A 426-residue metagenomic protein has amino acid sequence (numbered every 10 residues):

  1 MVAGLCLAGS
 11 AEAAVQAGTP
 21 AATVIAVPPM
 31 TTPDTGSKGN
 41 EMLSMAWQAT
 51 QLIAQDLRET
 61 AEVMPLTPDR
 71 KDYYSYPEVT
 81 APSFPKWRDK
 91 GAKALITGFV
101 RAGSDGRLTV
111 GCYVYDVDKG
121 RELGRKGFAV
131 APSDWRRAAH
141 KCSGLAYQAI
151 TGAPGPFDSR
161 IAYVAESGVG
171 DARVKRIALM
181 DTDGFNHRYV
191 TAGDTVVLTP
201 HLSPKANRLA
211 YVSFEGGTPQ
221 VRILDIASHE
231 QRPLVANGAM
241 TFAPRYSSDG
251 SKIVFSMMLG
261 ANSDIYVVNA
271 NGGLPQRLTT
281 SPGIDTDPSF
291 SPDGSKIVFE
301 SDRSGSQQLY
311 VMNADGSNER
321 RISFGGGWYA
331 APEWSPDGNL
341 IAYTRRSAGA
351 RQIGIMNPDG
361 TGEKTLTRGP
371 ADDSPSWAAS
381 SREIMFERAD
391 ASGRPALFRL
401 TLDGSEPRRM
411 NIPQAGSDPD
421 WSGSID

Functional and structural regions predicted by a protein language model:
T19-S83, I96-V100: Short beta-strand->alpha-helix linker/helix-N-cap micro-motif that forms a surface specificity/interaction loop
E78-L145: Amphipathic beta-strand/beta-sheet edge segments enriched in Tyr/Trp
D118, D181-F185, D225-H229, N269-G273 (+3 more regions): Short loop/turn segments that connect beta-strands within beta-propeller blades
P154, E166-R176, A192-T195, V212-V221 (+11 more regions): A flexible loop/linker signature enriched in serine peptidases of the S9 family
G155-F157, P204-K205, S248-D249, P292-D293 (+3 more regions): Residue-level detector of Asp-centered blade-edge/turn motifs that repeat once per structural unit in beta-propeller
I161, L209, G250-V254, G294-V298 (+2 more regions): Hydrophobic beta-strand positions that form the internal "hydrophobic ladder" of WD40/Gbeta-like beta-propeller blades
P395-D426: Blade-level signature of beta-propeller repeat domains, shared across WD40, Kelch, NHL, RCC1 and BNR/Asp-box propellers
